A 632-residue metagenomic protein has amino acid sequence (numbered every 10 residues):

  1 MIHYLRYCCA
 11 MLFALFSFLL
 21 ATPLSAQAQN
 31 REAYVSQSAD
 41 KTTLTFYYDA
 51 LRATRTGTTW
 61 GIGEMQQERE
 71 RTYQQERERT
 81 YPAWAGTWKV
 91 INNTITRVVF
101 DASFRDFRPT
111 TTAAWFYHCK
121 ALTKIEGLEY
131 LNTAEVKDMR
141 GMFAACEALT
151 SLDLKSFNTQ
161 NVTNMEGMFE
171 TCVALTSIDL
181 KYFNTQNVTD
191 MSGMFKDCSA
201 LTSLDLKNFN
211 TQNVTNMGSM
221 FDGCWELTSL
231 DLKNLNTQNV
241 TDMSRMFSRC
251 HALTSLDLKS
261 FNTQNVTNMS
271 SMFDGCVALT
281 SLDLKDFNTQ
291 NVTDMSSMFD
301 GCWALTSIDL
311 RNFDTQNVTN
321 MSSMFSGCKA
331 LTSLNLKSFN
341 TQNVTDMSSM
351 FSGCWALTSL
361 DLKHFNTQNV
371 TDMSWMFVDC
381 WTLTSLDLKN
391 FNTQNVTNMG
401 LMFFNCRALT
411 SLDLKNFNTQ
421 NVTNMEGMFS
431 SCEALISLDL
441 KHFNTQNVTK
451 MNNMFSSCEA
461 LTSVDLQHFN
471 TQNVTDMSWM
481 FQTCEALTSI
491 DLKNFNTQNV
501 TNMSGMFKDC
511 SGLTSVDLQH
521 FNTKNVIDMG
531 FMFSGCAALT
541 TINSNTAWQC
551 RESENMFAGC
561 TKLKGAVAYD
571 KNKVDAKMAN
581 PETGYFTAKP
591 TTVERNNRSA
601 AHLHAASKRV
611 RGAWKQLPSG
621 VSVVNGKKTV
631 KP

Functional and structural regions predicted by a protein language model:
M1-L5: N-terminal secretory signal peptides that target proteins for export/translocation
C9-T22: Bacterial N-terminal signal peptides
A10, Y73-Q75, S411, S599 (+1 more regions): General helical structural elements
A14-F16, G127, R595-N596: Generic detector of short alpha-helix boundary/capping microenvironments and adjacent low-complexity segments
L20-A28, A579-K608: Intrinsically disordered, low-complexity repeat and linker tracts
Q27-P590: Negatively charged
T592-P632: C-terminal outer-membrane/trafficking sorting elements
